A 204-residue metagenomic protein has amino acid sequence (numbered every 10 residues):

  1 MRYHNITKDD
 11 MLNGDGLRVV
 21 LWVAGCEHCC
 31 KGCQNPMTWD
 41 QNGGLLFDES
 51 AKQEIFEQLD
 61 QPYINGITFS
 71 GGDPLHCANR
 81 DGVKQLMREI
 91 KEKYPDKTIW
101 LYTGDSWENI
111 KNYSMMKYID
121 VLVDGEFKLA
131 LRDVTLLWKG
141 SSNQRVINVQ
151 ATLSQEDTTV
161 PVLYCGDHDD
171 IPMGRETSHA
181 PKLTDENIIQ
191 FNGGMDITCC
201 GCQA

Functional and structural regions predicted by a protein language model:
M1-H4, M11, L17-R18, G32-W100 (+1 more regions): Conserved Radical SAM active-site core
M1-W22, N35-Q41, D167-D170, T177-G194: N-terminal [4Fe-4S]-dependent radical SAM core
L12, E108, L131, Q155: Flexible, glycine-rich phosphate/dinucleotide-binding loops and adjacent beta-alpha linkers at cofactor/substrate
W22-M37, T198-A204: Local cysteine-cluster metal-coordination motifs and their immediate loop/turn environment, predominantly Fe-S cluster
Q53-F56, D60, K111-L131: Structural recognition of alpha->loop->beta junctions
C77-V83, M87-K91, R132-G193: P-loop/Walker A phosphate-binding loop and immediately adjacent motor/lid segment at beta-alpha junctions
D96, Y118-I119, N143: A generic structural signal for alpha->beta connector loops
